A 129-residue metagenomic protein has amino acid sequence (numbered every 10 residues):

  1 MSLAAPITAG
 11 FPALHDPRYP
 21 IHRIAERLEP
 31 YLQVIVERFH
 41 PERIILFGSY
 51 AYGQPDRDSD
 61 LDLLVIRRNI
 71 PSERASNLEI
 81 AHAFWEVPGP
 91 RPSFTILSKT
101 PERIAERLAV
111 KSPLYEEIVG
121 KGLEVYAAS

Functional and structural regions predicted by a protein language model:
M1-R43, Y52-R57, R67-S129: Catalytic core of pol beta-like nucleotidyltransferases
S49: Conserved H-loop
D62-I66: Short beta-strand->loop micro-motif that forms the acidic, two-metal-ion catalytic signature in nucleotide-processing
